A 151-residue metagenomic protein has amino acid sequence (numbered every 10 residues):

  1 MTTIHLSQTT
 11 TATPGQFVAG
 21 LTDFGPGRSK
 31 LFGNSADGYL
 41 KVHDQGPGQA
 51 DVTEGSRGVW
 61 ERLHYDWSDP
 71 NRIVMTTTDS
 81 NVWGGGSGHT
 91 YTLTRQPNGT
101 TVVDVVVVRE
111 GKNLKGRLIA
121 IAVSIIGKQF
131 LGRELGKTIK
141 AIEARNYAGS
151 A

Functional and structural regions predicted by a protein language model:
M1-P47, A151: Hydrophobic ligand-binding cavity/cleft-lining segments
T3-H5, G58-L63, G84-T90: Short, surface-exposed coil-to-beta transition loops
S7, T53, T76, D104-V106: Beta-strand residues in well-ordered beta-sheet regions across diverse protein folds
T11-G15, Q45, D66-P70, T92-V102: A short, structured loop/turn motif at beta-sheet edges
F17-L21, Y65, M75, V103-V105: Hydrophobic pocket/interface hotspot
T22-G25, G127, L131, L135-Y147: Short amphipathic alpha-helical signal-transduction/dimerization elements
G38-V82, K137-A141, R145-A151: Glycine-rich portal/gate segments that line the openings of hydrophobic small-molecule binding cavities
T78-R133: Beta-strand/loop substructures that line and gate deep hydrophobic ligand-binding cavities in soluble
